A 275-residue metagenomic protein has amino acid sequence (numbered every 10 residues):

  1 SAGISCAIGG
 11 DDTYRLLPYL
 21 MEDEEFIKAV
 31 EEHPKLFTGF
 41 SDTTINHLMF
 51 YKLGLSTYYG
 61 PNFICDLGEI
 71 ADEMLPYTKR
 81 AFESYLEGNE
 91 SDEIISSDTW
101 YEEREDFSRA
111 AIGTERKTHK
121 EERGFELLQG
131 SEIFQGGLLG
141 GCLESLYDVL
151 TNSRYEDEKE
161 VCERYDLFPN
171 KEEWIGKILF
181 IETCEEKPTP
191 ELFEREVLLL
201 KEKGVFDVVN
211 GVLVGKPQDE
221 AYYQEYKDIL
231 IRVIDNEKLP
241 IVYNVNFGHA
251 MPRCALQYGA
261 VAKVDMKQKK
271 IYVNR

Functional and structural regions predicted by a protein language model:
S1-E31: N-terminal small/polar loop signature for handling phosphorylated ligands or for N-terminal nucleophile
I4, D42, L146, V212 (+1 more regions): Buried hydrophobic positions in well-ordered alpha/beta secondary-structure cores of metabolic enzymes
S5, T38, I178-E182, L213: Structural motif
L20-F50, S56-I64, P240: Short, acidic/small-residue loops that bind anionic groups at enzyme active sites
T43-E90, N236, V245-R275: Peripheral docking tails and interdomain loops at the edges of cofactor- or intermediate-handling domains
S56-E144: Conserved anion/nucleotide-ligand pocket segment
G137-P190: Oxyanion-binding "anion nests"
T183, K187-R275: C-terminal active-site/capping subdomain that shapes the small-molecule cofactor and substrate pocket of enzyme
